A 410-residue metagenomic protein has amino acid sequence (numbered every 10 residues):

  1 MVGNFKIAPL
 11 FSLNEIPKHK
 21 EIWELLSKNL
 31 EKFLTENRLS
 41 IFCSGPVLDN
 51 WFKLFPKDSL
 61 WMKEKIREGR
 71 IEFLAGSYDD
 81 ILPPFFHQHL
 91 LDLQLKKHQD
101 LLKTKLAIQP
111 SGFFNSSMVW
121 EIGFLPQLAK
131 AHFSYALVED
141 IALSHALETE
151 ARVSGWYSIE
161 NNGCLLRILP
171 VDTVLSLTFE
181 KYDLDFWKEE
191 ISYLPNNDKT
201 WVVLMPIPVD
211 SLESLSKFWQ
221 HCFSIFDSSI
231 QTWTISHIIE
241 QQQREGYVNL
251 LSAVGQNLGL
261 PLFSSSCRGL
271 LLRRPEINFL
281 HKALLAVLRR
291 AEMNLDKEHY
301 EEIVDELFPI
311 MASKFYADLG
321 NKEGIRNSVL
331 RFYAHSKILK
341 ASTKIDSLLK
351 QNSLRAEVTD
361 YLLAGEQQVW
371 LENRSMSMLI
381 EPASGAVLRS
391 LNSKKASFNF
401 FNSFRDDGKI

Functional and structural regions predicted by a protein language model:
M1-E68: Active-site beta->alpha N-cap acidic-glycine motif
V2-E24, L34-E36, V153-Y157, N161-L166 (+3 more regions): Active-site and substrate-binding clefts of carbohydrate-active enzymes
F5-I7, T35-L39, G69-E72, A107-S111 (+2 more regions): Short, well-ordered coil/turn segments that N-cap beta-strands
L26-L30, W61-R67, L91-L102, F186-D198 (+1 more regions): Structured alpha-helical segments in the cores of large, soluble enzyme domains
C43-S117, C164-T178, L204-P208, S236-I239: Metal-dependent polysaccharide deacetylase catalytic core of the NodB/CE4 family, i.e., the active-site-bearing domain
D58-A75, A129-N162: Acidic, His- and aromatic-enriched active-site or binding-groove loops in soluble protein domains that engage sugars
L90-R152, D210-S228: Catalytic domains of cell-wall/extracellular-matrix polysaccharide-remodeling enzymes, centered on de-N-acetylation
A396-I410: Beta-strand/loop-rich accessory regions of lumenal/periplasmic or secreted enzymes, predominantly carbohydrate-active
